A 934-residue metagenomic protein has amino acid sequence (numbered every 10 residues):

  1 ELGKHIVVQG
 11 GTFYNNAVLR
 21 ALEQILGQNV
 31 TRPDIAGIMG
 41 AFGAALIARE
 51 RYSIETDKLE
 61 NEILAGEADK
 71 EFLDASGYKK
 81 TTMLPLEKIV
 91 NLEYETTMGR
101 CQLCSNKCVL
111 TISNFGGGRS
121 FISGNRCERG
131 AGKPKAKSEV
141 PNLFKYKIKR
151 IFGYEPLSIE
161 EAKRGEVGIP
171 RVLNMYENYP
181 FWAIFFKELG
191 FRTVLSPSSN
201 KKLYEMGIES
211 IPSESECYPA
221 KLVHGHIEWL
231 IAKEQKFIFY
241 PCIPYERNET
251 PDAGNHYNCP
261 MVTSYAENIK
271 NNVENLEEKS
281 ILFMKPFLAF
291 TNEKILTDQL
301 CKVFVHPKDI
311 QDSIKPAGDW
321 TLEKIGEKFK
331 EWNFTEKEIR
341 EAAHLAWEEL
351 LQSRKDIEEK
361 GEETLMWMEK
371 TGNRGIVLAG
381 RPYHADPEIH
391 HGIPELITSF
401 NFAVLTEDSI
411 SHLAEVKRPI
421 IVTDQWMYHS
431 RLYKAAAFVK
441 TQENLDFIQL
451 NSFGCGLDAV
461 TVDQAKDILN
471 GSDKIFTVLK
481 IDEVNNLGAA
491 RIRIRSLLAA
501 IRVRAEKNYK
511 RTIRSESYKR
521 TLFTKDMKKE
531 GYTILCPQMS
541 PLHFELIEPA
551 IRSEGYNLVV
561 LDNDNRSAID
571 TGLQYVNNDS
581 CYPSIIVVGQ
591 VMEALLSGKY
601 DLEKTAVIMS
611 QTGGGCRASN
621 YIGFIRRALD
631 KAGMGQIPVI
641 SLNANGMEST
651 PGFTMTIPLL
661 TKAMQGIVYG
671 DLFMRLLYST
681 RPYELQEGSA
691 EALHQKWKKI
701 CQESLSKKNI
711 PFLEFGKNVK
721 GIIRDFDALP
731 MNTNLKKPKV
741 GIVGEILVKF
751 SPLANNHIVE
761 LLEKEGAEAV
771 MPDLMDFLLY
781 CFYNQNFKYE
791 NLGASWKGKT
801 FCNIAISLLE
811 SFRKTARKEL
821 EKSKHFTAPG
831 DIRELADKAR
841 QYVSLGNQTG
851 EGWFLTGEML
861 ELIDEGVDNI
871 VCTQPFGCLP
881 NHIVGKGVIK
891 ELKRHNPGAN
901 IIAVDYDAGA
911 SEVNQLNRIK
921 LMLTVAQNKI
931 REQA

Functional and structural regions predicted by a protein language model:
E1-E23, A36-G37, N174-Y176, Y383 (+1 more regions): Glycine-rich phosphate-binding loops at beta-strand->alpha-helix junctions
L22-V30: Glycine/charged-rich beta-loop-alpha catalytic/anionic-binding loops adjacent to active sites
D34-I35, E55-A934: An N-terminal assembly and electron-transfer interface module characteristic of large anaerobic redox and radical
A48-S53: Internal hydrophobic alpha-helix adjacent to the cofactor/substrate pocket in enzyme cavities
